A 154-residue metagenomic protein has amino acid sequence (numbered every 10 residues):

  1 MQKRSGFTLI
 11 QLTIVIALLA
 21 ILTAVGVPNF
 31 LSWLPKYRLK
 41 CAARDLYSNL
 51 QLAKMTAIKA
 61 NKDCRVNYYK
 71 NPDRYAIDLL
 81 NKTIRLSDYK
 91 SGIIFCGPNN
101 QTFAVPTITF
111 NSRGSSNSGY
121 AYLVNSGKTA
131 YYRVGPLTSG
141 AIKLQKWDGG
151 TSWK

Functional and structural regions predicted by a protein language model:
M1-F30: N-terminal single-pass transmembrane signal-anchor helix
T13, V25-C41, Q51-M55, K59 (+1 more regions): N-terminal helix-rich module
